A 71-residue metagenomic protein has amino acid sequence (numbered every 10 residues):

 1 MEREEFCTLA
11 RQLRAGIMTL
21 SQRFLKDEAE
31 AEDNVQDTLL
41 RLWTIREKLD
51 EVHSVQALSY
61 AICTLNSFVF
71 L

Functional and structural regions predicted by a protein language model:
M1-T19, E32, W43: A short, charge-rich alpha-helical start-of-domain segment used by transcription regulators
I17, S21, L42, R46 (+1 more regions): Hydrophobic recognition helices of helix-based DNA-binding modules
T19, D33-L40, H53-L65: Structural recognition of an alpha-helix C-terminal capping motif at a helix-to-coil junction
A29: Residues within helix-turn-helix
L49-E51: Short alpha-helix-to-loop micro-motif enriched in aromatics/charged/Gly
